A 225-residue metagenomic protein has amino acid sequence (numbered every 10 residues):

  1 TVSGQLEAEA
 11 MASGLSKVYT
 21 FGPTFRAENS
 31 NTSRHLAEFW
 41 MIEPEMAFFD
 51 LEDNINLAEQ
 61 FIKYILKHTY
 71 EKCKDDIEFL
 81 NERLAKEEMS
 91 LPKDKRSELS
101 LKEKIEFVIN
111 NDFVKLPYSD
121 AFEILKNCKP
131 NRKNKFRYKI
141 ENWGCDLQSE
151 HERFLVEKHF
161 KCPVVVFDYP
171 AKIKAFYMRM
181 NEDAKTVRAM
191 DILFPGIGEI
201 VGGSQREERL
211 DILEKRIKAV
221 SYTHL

Functional and structural regions predicted by a protein language model:
T1-L225: Class II aminoacyl-tRNA synthetase catalytic cores and aaRS-like
